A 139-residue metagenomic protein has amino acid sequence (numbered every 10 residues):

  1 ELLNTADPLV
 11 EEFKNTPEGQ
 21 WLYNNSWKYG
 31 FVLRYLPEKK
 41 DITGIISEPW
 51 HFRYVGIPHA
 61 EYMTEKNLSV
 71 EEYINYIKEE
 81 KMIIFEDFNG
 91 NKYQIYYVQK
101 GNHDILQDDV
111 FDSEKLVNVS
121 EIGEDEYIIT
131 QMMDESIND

Functional and structural regions predicted by a protein language model:
E1-E86, Q94-Q107, F111-N138: Cell-envelope/glycan interface and biosynthesis
